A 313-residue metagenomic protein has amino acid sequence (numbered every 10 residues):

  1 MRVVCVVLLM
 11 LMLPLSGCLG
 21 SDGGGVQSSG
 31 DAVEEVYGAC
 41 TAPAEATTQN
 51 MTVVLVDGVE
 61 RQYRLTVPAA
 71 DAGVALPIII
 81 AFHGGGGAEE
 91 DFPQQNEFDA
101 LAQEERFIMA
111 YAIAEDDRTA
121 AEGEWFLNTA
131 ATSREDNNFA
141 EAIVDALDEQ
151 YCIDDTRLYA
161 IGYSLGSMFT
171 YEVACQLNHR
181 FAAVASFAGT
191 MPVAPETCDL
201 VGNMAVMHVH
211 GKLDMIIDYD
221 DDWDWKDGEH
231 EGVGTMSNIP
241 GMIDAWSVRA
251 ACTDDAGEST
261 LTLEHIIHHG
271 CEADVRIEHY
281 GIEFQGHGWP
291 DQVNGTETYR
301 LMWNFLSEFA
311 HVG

Functional and structural regions predicted by a protein language model:
M1-G23: Hydrophobic alpha-helical segments
L19, G24-I78, I161-M191, G241 (+3 more regions): A domain-start/cap signature at the N-terminus of enzymes
V54-V67, G73-Y159, F169-E172, Q176 (+1 more regions): Serine-hydrolase catalytic machinery in alpha/beta-hydrolase-like enzymes
I80-F82, F187, I282: Alpha/beta-hydrolase
Q94-Q95, Y219-D227, E231-V248, G257-H268: Short alpha-helix in the alpha/beta-hydrolase fold that links the catalytic acid
H208-H210, D214: Short beta-strand/loop motif that positions the catalytic acidic residue of the alpha/beta-hydrolase fold
D214-I217, H287-W289: Acidic catalytic loop of the alpha/beta-hydrolase fold
G295-G313: Catalytic active-site module of serine/aspartate enzymes centered on a nucleophile-bearing elbow/loop
